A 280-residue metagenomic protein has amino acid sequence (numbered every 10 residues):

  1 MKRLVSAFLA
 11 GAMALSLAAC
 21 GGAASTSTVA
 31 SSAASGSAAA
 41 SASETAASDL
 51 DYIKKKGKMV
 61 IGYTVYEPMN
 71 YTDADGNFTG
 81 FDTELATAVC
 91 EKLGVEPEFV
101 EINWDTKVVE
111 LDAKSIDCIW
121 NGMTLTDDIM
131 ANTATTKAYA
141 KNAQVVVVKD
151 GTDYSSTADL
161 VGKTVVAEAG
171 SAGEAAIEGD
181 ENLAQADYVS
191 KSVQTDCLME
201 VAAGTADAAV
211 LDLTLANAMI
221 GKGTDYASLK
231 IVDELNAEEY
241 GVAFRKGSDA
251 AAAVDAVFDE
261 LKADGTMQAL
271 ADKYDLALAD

Functional and structural regions predicted by a protein language model:
A18-A39: Bacterial lipoprotein signal-peptidase II cleavage site
T28, V148-V165: Flexible hinge/capping segments at coil-to-helix
A42, A47, A172-S192, A227-E234 (+1 more regions): Ligand-binding clefts/hinges and TM-proximal coupling segments of bilobed small-molecule sensing domains
E44-G122: Extracytoplasmic small-molecule ligand-binding "clamshell" domains of the periplasmic binding protein/Venus flytrap
T83-K92, T164, S171, N217 (+1 more regions): Extended ligand-binding regions for polar small-molecule ligands
E91-K92, V100-E101, D105-I119, N132-A134 (+3 more regions): Short helices/loops that flank or line small-molecule/ion binding pockets
M123-A131, A176-G179, A202-A203, D207-N236: A ligand-binding cleft/hinge motif common to bilobed small-molecule-binding domains
K141-V148, L213, N217, G221-D259 (+1 more regions): Periplasmic-binding protein-like
